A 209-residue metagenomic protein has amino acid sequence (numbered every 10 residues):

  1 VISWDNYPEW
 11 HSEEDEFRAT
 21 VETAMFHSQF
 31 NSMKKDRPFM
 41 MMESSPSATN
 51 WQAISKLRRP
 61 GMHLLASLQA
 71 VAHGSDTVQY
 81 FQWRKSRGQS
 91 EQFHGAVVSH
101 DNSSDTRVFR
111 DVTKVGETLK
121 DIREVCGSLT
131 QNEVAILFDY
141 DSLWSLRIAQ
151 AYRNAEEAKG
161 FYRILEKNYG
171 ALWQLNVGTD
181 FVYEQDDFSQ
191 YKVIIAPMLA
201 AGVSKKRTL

Functional and structural regions predicted by a protein language model:
W4-L209: Carbohydrate-binding surfaces of carbohydrate-active enzymes
